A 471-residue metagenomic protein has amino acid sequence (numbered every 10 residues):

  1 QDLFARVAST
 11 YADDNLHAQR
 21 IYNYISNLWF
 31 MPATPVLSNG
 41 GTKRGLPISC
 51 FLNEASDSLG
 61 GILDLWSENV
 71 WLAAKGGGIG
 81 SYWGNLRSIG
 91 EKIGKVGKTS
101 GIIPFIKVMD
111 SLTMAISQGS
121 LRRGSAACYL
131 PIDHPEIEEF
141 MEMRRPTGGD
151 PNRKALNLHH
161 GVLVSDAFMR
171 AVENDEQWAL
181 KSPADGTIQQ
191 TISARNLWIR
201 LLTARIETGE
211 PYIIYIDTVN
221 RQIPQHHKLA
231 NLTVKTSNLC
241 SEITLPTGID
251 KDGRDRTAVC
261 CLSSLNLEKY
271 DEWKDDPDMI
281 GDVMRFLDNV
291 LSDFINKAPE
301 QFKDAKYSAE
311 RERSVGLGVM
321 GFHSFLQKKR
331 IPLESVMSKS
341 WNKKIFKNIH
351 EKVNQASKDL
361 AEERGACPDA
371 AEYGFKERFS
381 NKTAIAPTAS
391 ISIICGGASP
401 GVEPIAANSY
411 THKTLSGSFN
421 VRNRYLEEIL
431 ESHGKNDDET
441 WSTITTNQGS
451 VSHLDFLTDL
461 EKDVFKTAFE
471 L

Functional and structural regions predicted by a protein language model:
Q1-L471: Long, C-terminal-biased catalytic regions of enzyme "large/alpha" subunits
